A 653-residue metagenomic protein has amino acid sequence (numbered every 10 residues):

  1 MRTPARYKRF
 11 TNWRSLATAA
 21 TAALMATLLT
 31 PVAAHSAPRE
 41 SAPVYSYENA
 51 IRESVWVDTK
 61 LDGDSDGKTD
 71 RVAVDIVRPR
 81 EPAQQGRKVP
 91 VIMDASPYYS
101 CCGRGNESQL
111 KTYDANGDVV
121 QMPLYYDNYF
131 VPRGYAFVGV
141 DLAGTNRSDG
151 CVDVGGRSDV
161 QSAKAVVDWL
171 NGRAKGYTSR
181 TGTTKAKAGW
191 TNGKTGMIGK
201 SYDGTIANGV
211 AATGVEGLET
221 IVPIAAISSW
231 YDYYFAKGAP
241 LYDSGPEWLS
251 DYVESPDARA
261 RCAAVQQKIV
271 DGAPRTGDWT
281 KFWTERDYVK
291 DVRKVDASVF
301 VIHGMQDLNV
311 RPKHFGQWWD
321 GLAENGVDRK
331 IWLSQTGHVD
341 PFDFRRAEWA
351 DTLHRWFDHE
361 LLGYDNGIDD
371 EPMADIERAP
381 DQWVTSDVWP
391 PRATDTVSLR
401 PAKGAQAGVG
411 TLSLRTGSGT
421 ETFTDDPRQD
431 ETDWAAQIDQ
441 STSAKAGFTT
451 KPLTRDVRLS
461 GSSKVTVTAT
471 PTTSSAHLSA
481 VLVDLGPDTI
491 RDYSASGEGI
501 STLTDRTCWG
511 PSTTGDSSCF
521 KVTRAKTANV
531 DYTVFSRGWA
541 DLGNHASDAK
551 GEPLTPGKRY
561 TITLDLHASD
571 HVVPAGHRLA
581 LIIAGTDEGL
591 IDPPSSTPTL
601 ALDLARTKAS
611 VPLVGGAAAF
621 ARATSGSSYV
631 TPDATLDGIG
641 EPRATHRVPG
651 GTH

Functional and structural regions predicted by a protein language model:
R2-S36: Secretory targeting and sorting signals
P38-S41, R346-H653: C-terminal, loop-rich substrate-recognition/catalytic regions characterized by aromatic stacking residues
S41-R87, L453: N-terminal cap/lid segment of alpha/beta-hydrolase-fold proteins
A42, L61-G63, G67-D70, G103-R104 (+10 more regions): Accessory cap/linker subdomain of secreted extracellular hydrolases
R87-P97: Short beta-strand element of the alpha/beta-hydrolase
N146-A165, A174-Y177, P341-W349: Catalytic nucleophile-loop/oxyanion-hole region of alpha/beta-hydrolase and closely related hydrolase-like folds
V295, V301-H303, D307: Short beta-strand/loop motif that positions the catalytic acidic residue of the alpha/beta-hydrolase fold
L308-H314: Conserved alpha/beta-hydrolase "acid-adjacent" motif
